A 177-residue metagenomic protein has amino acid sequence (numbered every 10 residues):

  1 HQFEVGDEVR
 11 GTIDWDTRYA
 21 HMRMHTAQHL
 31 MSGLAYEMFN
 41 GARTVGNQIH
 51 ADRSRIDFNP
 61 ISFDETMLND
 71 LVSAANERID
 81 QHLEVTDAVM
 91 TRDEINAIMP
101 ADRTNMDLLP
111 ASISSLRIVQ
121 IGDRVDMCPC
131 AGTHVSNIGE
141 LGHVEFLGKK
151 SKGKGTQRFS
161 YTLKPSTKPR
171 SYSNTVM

Functional and structural regions predicted by a protein language model:
H1-M177: Active-/binding-site microenvironments in catalytic and ligand-binding cores
